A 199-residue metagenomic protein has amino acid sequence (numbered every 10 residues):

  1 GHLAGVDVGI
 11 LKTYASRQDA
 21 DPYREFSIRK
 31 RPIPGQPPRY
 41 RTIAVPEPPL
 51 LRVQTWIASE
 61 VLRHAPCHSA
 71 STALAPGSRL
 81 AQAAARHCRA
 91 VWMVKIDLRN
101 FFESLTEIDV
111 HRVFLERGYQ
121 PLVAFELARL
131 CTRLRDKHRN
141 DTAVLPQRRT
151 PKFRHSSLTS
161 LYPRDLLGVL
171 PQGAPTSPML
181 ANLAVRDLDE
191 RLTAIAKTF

Functional and structural regions predicted by a protein language model:
G1-G9, E60, A65, Y119: N-terminal low-complexity, intrinsically disordered segments
G1-L3, R31, Q36-I43, P121-L130 (+1 more regions): Extracytoplasmic glycan-interaction modules
G1-P32: Non-catalytic, polymerase-adjacent accessory regions of viral genome-replication enzymes
Y14-A20, A75-P76, F125-R133: Short linear loop/turn motifs
D21-C67: Active-site substrate-recognition loop segments, prototypically the cytochrome P450 B′-helix/B-C loop
Y23-R24, S78-L80, K197-F199: Short amphipathic beta-strand starts and helix->beta connectors
L50-E103, T132: Active-site-proximal segment of RNA-dependent polymerases
C88-F199: Conserved polymerase palm-domain catalytic core
